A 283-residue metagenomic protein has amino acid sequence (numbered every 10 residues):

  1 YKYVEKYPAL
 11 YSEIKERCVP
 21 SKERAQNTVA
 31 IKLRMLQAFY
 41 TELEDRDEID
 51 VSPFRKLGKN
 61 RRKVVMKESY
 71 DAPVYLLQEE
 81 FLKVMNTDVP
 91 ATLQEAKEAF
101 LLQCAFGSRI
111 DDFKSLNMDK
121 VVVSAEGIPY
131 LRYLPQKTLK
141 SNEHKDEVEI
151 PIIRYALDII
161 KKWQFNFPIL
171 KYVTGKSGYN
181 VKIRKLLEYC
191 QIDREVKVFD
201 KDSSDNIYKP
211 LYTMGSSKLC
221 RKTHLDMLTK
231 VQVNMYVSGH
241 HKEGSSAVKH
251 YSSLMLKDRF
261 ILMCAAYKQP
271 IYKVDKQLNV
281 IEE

Functional and structural regions predicted by a protein language model:
Y3-S21, V64-Q94: Long, amphipathic, Lys/Arg-enriched alpha-helical "connector/arm" segment
E13-K56, D111, K185-L186: N-terminal DNA-binding recognition helix of tyrosine site-specific recombinases/integrases
T41-S52, L101-G127: Short, charged phosphate-coordinating catalytic segments
L116-I159: Conserved tyrosine-mediated DNA breakage-rejoining catalytic core shared by Y-recombinases
K120-I128, M214, K230-S252, V274-N279: Short, polar N-cap/turn motifs at the start of nucleic acid-interacting alpha helices
K137-L139, S238-A266: Catalytic-site neighborhood detector that most strongly recognizes the C-terminal catalytic loop/helix of tyrosine
F167, R184-Y236, H240-G244: Short, basic (Lys/Arg/His-rich) helix/loop patches that form interaction surfaces in the mid-to-C-terminal regions
I192, S245-S246, D258-E283: C-terminal secondary-structure termini that scaffold catalytic or DNA-interacting sites
